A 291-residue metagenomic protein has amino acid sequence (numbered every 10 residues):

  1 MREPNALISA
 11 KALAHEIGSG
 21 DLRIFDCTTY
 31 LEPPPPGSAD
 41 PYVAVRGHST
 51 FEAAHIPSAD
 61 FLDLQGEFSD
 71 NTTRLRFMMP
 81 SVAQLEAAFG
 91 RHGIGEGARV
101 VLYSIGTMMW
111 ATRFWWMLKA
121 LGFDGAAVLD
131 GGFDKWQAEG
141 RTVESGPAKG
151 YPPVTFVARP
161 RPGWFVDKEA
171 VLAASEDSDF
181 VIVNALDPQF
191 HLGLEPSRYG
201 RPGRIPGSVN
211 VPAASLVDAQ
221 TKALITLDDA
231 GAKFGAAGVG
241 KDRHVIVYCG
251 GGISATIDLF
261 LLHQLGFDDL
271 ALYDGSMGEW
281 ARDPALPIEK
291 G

Functional and structural regions predicted by a protein language model:
M1-G291: Cytosolic catalytic domains that perform sulfur/thiol-centered chemistry
